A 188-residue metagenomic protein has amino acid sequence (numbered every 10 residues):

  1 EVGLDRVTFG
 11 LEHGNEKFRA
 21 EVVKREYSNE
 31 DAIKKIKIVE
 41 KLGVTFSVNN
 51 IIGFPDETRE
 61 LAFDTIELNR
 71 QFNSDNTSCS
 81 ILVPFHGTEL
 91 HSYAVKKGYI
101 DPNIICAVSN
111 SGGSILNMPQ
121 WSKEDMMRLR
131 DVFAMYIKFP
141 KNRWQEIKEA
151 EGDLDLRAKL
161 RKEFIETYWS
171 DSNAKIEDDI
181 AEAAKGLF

Functional and structural regions predicted by a protein language model:
V2-K17, K24-S92, K96, V132-K148: Conserved C-terminal portion of the radical SAM core fold that forms the substrate/S-adenosylmethionine-binding
E89, N103-F188: Radical SAM enzyme core and accessory elements
